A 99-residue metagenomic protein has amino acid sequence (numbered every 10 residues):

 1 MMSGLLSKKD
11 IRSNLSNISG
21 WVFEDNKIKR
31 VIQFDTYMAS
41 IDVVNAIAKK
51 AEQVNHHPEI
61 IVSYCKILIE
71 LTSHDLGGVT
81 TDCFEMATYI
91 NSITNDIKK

Functional and structural regions predicted by a protein language model:
M1-K99: Charge-rich alpha-helical segments
